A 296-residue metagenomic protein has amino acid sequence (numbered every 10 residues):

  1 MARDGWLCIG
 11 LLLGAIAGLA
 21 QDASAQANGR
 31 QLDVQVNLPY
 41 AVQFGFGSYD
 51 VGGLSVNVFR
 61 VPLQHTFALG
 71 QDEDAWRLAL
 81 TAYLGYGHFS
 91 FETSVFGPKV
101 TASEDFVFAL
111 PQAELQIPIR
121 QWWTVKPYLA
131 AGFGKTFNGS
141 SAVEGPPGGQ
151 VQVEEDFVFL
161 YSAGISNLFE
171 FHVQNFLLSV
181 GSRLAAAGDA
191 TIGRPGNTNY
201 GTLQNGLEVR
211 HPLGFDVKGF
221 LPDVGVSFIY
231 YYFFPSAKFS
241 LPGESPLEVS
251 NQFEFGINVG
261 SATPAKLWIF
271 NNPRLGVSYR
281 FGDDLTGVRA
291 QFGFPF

Functional and structural regions predicted by a protein language model:
Q21-K99: Short glycine/proline- and aromatic-enriched beta-strand/turn motifs that initiate or cap beta-hairpins
S48, L84-S90, I117, A131-G139 (+6 more regions): Transmembrane beta-strands of outer-membrane beta-barrel pores
S48-V51, S94-A102, P147-E155, A190-T198 (+2 more regions): Extracellular loop and loop/strand-boundary signature of outer-membrane beta-barrel proteins
S55-L63, W76-L78, S103-A109, E155-A163 (+3 more regions): Residues that define the transmembrane beta-barrel architecture of outer-membrane proteins
V61-L69, A109-I117, A131, A163-F171 (+5 more regions): Residues on the lipid-exposed face of transmembrane beta-strands in outer-membrane beta-barrel proteins
A68-A79, I117-V125, F171-S179, L213-V224 (+1 more regions): Short loop/turn motifs that connect adjacent beta-strands in outer-membrane beta-barrel proteins
S90-E92, E208-F296: Outer membrane beta-barrel transmembrane domains
D156-S236: Detector for outer-membrane/organellar transmembrane beta-barrel domains, recognizing the amphipathic beta-strand
